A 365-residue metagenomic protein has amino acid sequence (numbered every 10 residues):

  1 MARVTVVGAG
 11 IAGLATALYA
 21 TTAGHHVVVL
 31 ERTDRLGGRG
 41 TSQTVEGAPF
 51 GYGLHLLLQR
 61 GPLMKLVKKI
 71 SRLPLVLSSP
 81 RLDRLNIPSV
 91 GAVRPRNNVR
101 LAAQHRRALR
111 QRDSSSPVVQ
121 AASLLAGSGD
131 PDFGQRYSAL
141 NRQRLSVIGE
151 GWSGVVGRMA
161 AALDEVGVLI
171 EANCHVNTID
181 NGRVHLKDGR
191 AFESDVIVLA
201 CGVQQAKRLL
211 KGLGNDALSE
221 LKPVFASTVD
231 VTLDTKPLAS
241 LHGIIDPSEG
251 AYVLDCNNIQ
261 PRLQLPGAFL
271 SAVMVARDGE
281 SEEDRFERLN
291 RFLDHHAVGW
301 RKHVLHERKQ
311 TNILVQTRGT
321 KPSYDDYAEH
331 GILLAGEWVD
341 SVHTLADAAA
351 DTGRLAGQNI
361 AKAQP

Functional and structural regions predicted by a protein language model:
A2-V29: N-terminal Rossmann-like FAD-binding beta1-loop-alpha1 element of flavoenzymes
A12, R35, Q204: Conserved Rossmann-like nucleotide-cofactor binding loop
T21-V45: Glycine-rich FAD pyrophosphate-binding loop
A23, N177-D180, L186-L270, M274-E282: Mid-domain catalytic core of redox enzymes that form a hydrophobic substrate pocket/lid adjacent to a catalytic redox
T41-P62: Glycine-rich active-site loop/strand segments that organize a redox cofactor
L73-G151, A161: Rossmann-like flavin
R136-H185, F192, V196: Helical element adjacent to the flavin cofactor pocket in flavoenzyme catalytic cores
C256, Q260-P365: Conserved flavin/dinucleotide-binding core of flavoenzymes
